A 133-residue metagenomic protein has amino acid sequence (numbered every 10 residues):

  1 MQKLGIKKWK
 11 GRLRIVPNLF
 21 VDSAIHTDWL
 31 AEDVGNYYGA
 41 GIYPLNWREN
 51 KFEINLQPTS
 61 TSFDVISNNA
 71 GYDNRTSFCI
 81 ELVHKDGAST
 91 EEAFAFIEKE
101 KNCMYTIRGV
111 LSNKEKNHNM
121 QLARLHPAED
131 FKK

Functional and structural regions predicted by a protein language model:
M1-K133: Conserved serine DD-peptidase/penicillin-binding transpeptidase domain and beta-lactam-recognizing active-site
